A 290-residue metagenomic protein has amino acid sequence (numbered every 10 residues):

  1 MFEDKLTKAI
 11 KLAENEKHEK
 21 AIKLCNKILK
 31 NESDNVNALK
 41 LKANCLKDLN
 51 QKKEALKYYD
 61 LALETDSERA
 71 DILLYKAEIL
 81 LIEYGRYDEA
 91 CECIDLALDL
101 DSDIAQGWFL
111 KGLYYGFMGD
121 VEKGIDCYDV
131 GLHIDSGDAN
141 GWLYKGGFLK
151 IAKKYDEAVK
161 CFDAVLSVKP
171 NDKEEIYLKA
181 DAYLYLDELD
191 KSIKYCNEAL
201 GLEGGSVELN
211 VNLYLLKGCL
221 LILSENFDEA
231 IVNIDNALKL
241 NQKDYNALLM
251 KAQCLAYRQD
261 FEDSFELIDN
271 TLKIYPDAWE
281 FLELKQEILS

Functional and structural regions predicted by a protein language model:
F2, V36-N37, A70-D71, A105-Q106 (+5 more regions): Helix-start (N-cap) detector for alpha-helical repeat units in TPR-like alpha-solenoids, especially tetratricopeptide
E3-N31, L41-D48, E78-G85, L113-F117: Alpha-helical segment of the N-proximal tetratricopeptide repeat
I10, N44, E78-I79, L113 (+5 more regions): Residue-level recognition of tetratricopeptide repeat
E14-N15, D48-L49, I82-E83, F117 (+5 more regions): Register position in tetratricopeptide repeats
K27-I28, L61-A62, L96-A97, V130-G131 (+4 more regions): Canonical positions in the second alpha-helix
